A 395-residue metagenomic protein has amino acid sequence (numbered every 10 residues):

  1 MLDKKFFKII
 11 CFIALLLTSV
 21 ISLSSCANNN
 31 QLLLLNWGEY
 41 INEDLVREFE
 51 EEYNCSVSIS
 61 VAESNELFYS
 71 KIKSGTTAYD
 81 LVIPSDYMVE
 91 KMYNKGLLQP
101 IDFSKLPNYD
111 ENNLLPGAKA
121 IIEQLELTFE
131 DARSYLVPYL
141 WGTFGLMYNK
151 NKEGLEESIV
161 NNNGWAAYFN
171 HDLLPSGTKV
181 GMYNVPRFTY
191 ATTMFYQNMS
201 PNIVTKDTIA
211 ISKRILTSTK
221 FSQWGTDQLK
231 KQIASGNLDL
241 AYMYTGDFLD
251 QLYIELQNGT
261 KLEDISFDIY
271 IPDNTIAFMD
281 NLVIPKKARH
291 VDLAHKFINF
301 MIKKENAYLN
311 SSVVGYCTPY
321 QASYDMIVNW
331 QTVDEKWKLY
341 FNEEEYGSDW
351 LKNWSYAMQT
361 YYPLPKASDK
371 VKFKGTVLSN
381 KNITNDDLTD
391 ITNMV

Functional and structural regions predicted by a protein language model:
M1-K5: N-terminal secretory signal peptides that target proteins for export/translocation
F6-A27: Sec-dependent N-terminal signal peptides of Gram-positive bacterial secreted proteins and lipoproteins
C26-K95, K231: Early extracytoplasmic/lumenal segment of secretory-pathway proteins
L33-N36, S58-V61, D80-I83, P138 (+5 more regions): Structural recognition of the beta-strand scaffold that forms the well-ordered cores of secreted hydrolase catalytic
Y53-C55, T77-D80, P175-V180, G236-D239 (+2 more regions): Loop/turn elements at helix/coil->beta-strand transitions in domains of secreted/extracellular proteins
S85-Y87, K91-N237, Q251: Extracytoplasmic ligand-binding site segments that recognize negatively charged/polar headgroups
D207, F221-K287, Q321-N329: Extracytoplasmic/periplasmic substrate-binding proteins
D280-Q359, P363-V371, T376-V377: Mature extracytoplasmic/periplasmic domains
